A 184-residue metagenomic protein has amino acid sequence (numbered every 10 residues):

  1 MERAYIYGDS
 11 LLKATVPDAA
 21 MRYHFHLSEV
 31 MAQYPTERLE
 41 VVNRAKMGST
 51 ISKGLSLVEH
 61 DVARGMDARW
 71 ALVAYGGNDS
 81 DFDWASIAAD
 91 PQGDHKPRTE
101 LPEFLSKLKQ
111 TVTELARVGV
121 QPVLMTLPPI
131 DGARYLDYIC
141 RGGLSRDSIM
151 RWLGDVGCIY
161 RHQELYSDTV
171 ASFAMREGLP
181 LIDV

Functional and structural regions predicted by a protein language model:
M1-K46, E59-D67, A71: Serine-esterase "nucleophile elbow" of acetyl-processing enzymes
D9, S49, G77-N78: Gly/Ser/Thr-rich helix-start
L12, T50, T126: Ser/Thr-centric signal marking residues that sit in or immediately flank functional binding/regulatory motifs
A20-Y23, T50-S52, I159-R161: A short linear-motif detector with a strong N-terminal bias
N43-T50, P97-E100: Short secondary-structure transition/capping motifs
L55-V184: Alpha-helical cap/lid subdomain in secreted, periplasmic, or secretory-pathway luminal O-acyl-processing enzymes
